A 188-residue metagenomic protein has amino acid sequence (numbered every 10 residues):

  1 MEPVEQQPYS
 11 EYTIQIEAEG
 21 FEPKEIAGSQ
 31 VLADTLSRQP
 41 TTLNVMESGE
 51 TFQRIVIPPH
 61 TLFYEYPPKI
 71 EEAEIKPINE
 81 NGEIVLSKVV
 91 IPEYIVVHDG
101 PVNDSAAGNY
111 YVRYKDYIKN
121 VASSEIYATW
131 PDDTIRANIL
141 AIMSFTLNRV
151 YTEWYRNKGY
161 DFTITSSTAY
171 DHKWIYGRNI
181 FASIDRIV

Functional and structural regions predicted by a protein language model:
E2-V188: Conserved, single-site charged/polar hotspot
